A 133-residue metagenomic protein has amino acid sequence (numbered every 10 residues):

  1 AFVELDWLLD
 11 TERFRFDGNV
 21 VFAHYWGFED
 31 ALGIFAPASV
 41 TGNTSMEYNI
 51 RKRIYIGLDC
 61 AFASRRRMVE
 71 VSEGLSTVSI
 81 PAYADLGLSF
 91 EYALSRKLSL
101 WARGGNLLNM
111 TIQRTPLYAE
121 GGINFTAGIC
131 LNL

Functional and structural regions predicted by a protein language model:
A1, V21-S45, A61-A93, L107-G128: Outer-membrane beta-barrel domain signature, especially the mid-to-C-terminal portions of large Gram-negative OMP
F2-L8, R15-N19: Outer-membrane beta-barrel transmembrane strand signature
W7-T11, V40, Y48, Y92 (+1 more regions): Residue-level signature of outer-membrane beta-barrel architecture
L8, R13, T115-L117: Outer-membrane beta-barrel porins/channels
E12-G18, K52-G57, Y92, R96-A102: Repeated loop/turn-to-beta-strand initiation elements of outer-membrane beta-barrel proteins
R103, C130: Residue-level detector of conserved, well-ordered beta-strand and adjacent loop positions that form binding/recognition
